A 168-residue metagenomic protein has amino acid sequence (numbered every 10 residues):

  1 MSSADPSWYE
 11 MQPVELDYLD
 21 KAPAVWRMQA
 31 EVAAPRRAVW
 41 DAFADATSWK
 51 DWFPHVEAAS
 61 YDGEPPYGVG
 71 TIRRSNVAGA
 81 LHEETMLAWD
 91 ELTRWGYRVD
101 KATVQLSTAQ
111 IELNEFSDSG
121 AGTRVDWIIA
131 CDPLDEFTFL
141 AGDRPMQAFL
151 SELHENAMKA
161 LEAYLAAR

Functional and structural regions predicted by a protein language model:
M1-E10, D45-W49, R74-V77, E112-D126: Phosphate-binding glycine-rich loops and adjacent basic patches that engage nucleotide phosphates, nucleic-acid
M1-G63: Hydrophobic ligand-binding cavity/cleft-lining segments
Y9, V25, K101-N156: Beta-strand/loop substructures that line and gate deep hydrophobic ligand-binding cavities in soluble
E31, D51, S60-T108, S119 (+3 more regions): Glycine-rich portal/gate segments that line the openings of hydrophobic small-molecule binding cavities
